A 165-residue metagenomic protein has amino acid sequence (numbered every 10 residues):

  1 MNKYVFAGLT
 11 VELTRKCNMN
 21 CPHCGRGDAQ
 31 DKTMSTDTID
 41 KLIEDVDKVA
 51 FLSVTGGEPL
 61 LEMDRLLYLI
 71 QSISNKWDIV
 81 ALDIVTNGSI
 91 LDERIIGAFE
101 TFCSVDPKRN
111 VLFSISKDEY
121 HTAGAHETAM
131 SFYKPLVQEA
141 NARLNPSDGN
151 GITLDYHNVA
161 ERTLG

Functional and structural regions predicted by a protein language model:
M1-T86, L91-R94: Conserved alpha-helical substructure of the radical SAM core
F99-G165: Radical SAM enzyme [4Fe-4S]-AdoMet core and its adjacent flexible, acidic and glycine-rich loops/tails across
